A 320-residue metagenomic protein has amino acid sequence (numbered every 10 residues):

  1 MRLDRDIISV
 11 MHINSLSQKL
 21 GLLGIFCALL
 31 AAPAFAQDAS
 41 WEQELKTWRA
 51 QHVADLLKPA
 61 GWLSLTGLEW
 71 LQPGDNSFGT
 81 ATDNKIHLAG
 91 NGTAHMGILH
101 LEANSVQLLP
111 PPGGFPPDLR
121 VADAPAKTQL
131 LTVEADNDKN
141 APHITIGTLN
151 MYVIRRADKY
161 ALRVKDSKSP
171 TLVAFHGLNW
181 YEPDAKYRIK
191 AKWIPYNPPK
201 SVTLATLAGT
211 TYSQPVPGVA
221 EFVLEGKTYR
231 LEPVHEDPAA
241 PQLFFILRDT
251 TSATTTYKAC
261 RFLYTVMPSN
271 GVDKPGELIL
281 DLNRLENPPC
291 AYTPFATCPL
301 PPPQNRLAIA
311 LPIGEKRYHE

Functional and structural regions predicted by a protein language model:
M1-Q18: N-terminal secretory signal peptides that target proteins for export/translocation
G21-A32: Bacterial N-terminal signal peptides
A34-A36: Boundary at the C-terminal end of the N-terminal hydrophobic targeting segment
D38-D55: Short N-terminal segments immediately surrounding and downstream of signal-peptide cleavage
L65, W70-A141: Forkhead-associated
T145-Y212: Surface-exposed beta-loop interaction hotspot
G177, S252, E277-I279, N283-E320: Extended, aromatic/histidine-rich regions of cofactor-dependent oxidoreductases associated with respiratory
K192-S252, Y257: Flexible, glycine-rich surface segments
